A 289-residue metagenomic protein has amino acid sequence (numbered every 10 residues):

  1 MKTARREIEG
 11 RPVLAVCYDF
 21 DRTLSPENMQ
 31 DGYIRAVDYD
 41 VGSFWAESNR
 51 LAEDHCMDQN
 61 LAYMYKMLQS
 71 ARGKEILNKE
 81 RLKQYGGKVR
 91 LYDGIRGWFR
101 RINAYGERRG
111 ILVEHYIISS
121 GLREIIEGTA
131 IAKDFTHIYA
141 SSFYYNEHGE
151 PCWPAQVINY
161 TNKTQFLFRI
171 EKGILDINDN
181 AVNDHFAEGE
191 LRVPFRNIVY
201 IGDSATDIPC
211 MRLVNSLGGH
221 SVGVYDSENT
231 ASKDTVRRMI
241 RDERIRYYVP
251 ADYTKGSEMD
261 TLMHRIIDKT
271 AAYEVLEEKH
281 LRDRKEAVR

Functional and structural regions predicted by a protein language model:
M1-E147, R246: Alpha-helical substrate-recognition element adjacent to the catalytic core
D93-Y116, S120-R289: C-terminal cap/substrate-recognition subdomain and adjoining C-terminal extension of metal-dependent phosphatase-like
